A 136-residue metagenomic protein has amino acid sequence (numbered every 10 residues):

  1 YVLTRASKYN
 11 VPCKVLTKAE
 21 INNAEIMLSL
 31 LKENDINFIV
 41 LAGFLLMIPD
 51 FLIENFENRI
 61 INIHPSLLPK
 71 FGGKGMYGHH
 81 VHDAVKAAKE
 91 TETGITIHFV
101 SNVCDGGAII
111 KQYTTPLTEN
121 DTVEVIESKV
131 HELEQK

Functional and structural regions predicted by a protein language model:
Y1-K136: One-carbon transfer enzymes
